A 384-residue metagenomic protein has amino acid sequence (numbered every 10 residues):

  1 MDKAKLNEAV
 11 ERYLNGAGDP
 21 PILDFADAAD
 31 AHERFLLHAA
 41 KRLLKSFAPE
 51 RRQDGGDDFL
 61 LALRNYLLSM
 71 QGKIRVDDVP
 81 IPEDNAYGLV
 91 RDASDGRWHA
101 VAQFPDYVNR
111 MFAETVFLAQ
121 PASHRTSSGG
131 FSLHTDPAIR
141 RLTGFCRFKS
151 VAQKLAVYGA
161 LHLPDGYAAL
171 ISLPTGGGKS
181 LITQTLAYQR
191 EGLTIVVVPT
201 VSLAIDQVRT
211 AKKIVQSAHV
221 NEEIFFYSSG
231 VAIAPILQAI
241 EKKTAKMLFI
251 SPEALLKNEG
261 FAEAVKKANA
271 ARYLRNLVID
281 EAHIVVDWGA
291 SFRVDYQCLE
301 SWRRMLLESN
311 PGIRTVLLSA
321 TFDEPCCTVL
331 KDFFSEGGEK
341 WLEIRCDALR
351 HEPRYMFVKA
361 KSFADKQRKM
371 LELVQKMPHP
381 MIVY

Functional and structural regions predicted by a protein language model:
M1-G130: N-terminal accessory nucleic-acid engagement/regulatory domains that precede and modulate ATP-driven motor cores
P121-S172: Conserved pre-motif I regulatory segment
Y158-L163, G177-I195, T210-I214, R303-L306 (+1 more regions): Walker A/P-loop NTP-binding motif
D165-L186, V197-V198, A204, L318: Walker A/P-loop
T194-A204, C326, L373-Y384: Conserved strand-helix element at the start of the C-terminal RecA-like helicase core
I195, V201-A254: Conserved nucleic-acid-binding Ia/Ib motif block in the N-terminal RecA-like helicase ATPase lobe
E253-N310: SF2 helicase catalytic motif II
M305-R314, L318-K376: Interdomain hinge/linker at the junction between the two RecA-like core domains of SF2 helicases
